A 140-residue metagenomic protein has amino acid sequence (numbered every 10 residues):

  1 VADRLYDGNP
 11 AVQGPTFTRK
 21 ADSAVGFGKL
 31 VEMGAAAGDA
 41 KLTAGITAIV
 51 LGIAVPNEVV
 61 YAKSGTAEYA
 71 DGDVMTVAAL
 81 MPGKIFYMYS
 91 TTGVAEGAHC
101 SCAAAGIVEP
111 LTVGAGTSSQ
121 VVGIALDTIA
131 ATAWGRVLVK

Functional and structural regions predicted by a protein language model:
V1-K140: Surface-exposed, low-hydrophobicity beta-strand/loop segments enriched in small/polar/acidic residues
